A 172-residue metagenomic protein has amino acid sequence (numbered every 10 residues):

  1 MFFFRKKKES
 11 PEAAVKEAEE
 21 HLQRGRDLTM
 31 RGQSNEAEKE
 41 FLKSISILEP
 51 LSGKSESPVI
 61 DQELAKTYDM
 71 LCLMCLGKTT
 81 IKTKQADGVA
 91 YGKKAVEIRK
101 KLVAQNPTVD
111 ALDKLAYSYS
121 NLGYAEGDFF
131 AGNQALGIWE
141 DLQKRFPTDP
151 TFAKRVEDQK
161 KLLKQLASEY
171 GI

Functional and structural regions predicted by a protein language model:
F2, S10-A13, E20-H21, K101 (+2 more regions): Terminal low-complexity interaction tails
F2-P58, E63: A contiguous, well-structured "functional interface" segment within a domain
F4-P11, L48-Q62, T80, E97-L112 (+1 more regions): Flexible helix-coil transition and linker loops at the boundaries of alpha-helical arrays
K8-P11, V15, E38, S57 (+8 more regions): Amphipathic alpha-helical coiled-coil segments with heptad-repeat character
E9-S10, G25-E40, S55-E56, L73-Y91 (+2 more regions): Short coil/turn connectors between adjacent alpha-helices in alpha-solenoid helical repeat scaffolds
K16-M30, V59-G77, D110-Y124, T151-Q165: Conserved alpha-helical positions within TPR/SEL1-like repeat arrays
A37, K43-S44, L48-L51, T67 (+5 more regions): Tetratricopeptide repeat
K66, M70-D110: Alpha-helical adaptor scaffolds
